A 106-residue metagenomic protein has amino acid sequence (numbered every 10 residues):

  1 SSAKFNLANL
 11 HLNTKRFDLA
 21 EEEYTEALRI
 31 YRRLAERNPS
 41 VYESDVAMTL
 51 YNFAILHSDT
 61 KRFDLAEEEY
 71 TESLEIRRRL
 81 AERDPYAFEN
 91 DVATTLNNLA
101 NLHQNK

Functional and structural regions predicted by a protein language model:
S1-N13, S44-D59, N90-N105: Conserved alpha-helical positions within TPR/SEL1-like repeat arrays
L12, A27, T71, D84-Y86 (+2 more regions): Ser/Thr/Pro-rich low-complexity tandem-repeat tracts
R37-S44, R83-N90: Residue signature of alpha-solenoid helical repeat architecture, marking inter-repeat boundaries and helix-start
